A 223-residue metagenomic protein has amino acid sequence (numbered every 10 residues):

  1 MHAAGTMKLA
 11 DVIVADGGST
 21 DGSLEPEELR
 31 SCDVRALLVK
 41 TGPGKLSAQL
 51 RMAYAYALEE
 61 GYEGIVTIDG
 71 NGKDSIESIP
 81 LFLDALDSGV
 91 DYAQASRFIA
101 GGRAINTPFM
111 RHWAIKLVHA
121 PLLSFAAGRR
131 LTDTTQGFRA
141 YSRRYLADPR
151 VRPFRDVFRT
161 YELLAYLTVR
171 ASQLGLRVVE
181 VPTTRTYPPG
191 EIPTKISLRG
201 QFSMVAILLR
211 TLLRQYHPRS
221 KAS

Functional and structural regions predicted by a protein language model:
M1-H2, L9-S19, V39-K40, I68: Short beta-strand/loop segment that forms part of the nucleotide-sugar
H2, D16, G128, R152-S223: Hydrophobic helical membrane-anchoring modules
T6-M7, E59, D87, Q173: Residues at the C-terminal ends
A10-D11, G64, R177: Residues at the starts of beta-strands that form the adenosine-phosphate
D16-E25, G72: A conserved acidic beta->alpha catalytic loop
A36-E59, I76-V157, P188-I196, F202: Acceptor/aglycone-binding surface of glycosyltransferases and processive sugar-polymer synthases
A53, N71, S142, A171 (+1 more regions): Residue-level signature of catalytic and energy-coupling elements of molecular machines, predominantly ATP/GTP-dependent
Y62-K73: Short beta-strand-to-loop acidic/aromatic patch adjacent to the donor-nucleotide binding site
